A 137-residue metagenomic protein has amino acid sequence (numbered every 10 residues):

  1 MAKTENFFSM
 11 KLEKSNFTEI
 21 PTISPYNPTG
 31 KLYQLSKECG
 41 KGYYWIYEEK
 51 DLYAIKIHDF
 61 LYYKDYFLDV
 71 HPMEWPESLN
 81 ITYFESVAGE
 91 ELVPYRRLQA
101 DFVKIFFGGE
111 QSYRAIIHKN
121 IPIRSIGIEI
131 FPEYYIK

Functional and structural regions predicted by a protein language model:
A2-K31, L35: Short Lys/Arg-enriched alpha/beta "domain-start" segment
L32-K137: N-terminal regulatory/effector-sensing and dimerization cores that precede helix-turn-helix DNA-binding domains
